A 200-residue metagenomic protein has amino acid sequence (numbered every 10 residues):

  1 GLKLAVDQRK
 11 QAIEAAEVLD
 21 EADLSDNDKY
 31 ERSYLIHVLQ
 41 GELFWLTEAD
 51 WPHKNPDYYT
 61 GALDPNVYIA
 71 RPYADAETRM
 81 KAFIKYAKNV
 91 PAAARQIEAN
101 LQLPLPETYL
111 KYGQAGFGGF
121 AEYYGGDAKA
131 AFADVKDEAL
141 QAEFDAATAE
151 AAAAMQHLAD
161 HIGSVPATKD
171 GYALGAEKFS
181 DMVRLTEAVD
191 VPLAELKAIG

Functional and structural regions predicted by a protein language model:
G1-I199: N-terminal maturation segment of proteins
